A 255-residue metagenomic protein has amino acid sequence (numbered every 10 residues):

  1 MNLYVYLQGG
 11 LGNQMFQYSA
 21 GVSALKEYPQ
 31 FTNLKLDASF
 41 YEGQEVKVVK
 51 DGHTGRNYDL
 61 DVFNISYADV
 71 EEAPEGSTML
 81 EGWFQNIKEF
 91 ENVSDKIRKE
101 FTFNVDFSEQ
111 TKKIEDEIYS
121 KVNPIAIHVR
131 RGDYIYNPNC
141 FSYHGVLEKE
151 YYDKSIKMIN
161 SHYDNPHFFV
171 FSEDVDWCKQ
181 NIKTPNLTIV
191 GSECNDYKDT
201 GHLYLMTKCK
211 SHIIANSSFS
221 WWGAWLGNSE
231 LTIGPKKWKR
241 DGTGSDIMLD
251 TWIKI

Functional and structural regions predicted by a protein language model:
M1-S39: N-terminal pre-catalytic "stem/leader" segment of glycosyltransferase-like enzymes
N2, P124-I125, H167, S211: Structural motif
V5-N13, C140-H144, Y197, S211: Conserved aromatic-histidine-acidic binding/catalytic patches
G10-G12, S39-Q44, F84-K88, R130-I135 (+5 more regions): Short, solvent-exposed loop/turn segments at secondary-structure junctions
L11, M158-I233, R240-G242, I247: Donor-binding and catalytic core of enzymes assembling or modifying cell-surface/extracellular glycoconjugates
K26-D37, L226-I255: Gly/Pro- and small hydrophobic-enriched strand-loop and loop-to-helix capping segments that sit at the rims
K35-F40, H128, H167-S172: Short beta-strand segments
G43-Y163: Secretory-pathway luminal glycosyltransferase catalytic domains
